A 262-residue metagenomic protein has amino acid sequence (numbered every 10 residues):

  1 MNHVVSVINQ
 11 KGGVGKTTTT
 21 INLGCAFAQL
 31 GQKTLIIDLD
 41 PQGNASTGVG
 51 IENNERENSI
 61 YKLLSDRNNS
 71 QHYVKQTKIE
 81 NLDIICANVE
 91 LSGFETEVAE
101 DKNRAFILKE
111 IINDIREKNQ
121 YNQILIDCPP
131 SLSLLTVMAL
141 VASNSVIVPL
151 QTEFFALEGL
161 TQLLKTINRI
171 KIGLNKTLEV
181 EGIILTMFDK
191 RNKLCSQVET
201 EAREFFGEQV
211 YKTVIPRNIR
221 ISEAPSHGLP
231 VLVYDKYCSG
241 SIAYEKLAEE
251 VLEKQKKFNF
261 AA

Functional and structural regions predicted by a protein language model:
M1-A262: P-loop NTP-binding core
